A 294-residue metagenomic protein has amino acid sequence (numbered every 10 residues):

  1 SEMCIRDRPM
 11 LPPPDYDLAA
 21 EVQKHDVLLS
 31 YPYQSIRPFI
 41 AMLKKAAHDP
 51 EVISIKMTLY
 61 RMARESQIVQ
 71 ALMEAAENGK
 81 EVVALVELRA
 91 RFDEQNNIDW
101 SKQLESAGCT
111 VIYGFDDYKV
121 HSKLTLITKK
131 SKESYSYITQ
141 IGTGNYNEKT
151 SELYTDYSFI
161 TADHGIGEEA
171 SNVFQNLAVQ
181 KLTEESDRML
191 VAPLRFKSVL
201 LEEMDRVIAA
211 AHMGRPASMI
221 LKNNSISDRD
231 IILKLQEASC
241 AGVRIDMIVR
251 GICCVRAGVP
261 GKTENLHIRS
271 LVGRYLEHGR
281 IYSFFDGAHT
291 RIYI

Functional and structural regions predicted by a protein language model:
M3-I5: Short, small-residue-biased leader/transition segments that mark boundaries at the very start of proteins
R8-P9, D116: Non-catalytic peripheral regions of nucleotide-handling enzymes
L11-P12, S30, I36, N96 (+1 more regions): Positively charged, amphipathic and often flexible ligand-engagement surfaces
A19-M73, L182-C240, R244-M247: PLD-like (HKD) phosphodiesterase/transphosphatidyltransferase domain
A76, G108, F174, A178-K181 (+1 more regions): Structural signal for hydrophobic packing residues in well-ordered secondary-structure cores of soluble enzyme domains
N78-Y146, T150, G165-G167, P193-I294: PLD/PLD-like phosphodiesterase catalytic module centered on the HKD motif
Y146-Q180: Mobile "lid/hinge" segments at catalytic clefts and subdomain interfaces of large enzymes
